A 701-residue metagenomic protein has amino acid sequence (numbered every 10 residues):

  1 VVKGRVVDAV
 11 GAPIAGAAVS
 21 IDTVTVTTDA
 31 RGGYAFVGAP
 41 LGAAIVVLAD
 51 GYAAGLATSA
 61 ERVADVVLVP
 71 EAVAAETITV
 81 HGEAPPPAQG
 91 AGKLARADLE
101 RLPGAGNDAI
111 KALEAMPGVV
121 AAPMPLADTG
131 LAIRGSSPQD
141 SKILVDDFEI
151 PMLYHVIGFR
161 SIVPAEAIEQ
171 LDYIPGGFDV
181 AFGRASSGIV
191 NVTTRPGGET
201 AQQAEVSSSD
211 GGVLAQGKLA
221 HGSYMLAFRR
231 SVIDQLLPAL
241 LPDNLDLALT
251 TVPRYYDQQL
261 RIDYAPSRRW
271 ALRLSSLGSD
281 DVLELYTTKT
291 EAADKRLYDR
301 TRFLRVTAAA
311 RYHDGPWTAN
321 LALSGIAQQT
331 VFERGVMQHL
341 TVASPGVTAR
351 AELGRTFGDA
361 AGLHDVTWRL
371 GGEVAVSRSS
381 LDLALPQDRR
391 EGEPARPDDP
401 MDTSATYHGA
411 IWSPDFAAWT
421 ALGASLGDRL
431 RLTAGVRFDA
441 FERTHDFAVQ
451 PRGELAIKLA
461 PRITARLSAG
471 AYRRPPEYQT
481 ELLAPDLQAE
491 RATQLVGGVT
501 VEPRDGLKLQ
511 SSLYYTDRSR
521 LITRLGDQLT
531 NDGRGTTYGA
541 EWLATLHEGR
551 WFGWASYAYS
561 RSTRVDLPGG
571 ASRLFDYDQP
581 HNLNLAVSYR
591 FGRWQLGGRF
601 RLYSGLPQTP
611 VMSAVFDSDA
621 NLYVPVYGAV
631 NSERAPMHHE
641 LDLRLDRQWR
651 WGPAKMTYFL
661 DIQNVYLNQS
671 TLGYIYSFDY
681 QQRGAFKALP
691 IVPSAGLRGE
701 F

Functional and structural regions predicted by a protein language model:
V1-Q89, R134, A424: Periplasm-facing N-terminal accessory domains of Gram-negative outer-membrane beta-barrel systems
D29-G33, G51-G55, R62-V67, T77-D179 (+3 more regions): Periplasmic N-terminal accessory/gating domains of Gram-negative outer-membrane beta-barrel systems
S209-R230, L247-V282, Y298-N320, F357-D359 (+1 more regions): Transmembrane beta-barrel wall of Gram-negative outer-membrane proteins
A271-D314, A319, L323-T348, E481: Flexible loop and strand-edge segments within Gram-negative outer membrane beta-barrel domains
N320-S324, T330, K458, R466 (+4 more regions): Membrane-embedded beta-barrel scaffold of Gram-negative outer-membrane proteins
L383-E391, I457, P461-V496, L513-T530 (+2 more regions): Surface-exposed extracellular loop regions of Gram-negative outer-membrane beta-barrel proteins, predominantly
S425-R431, Y514-D517, N531-M612: Gram-negative outer-membrane beta-barrel transporters
R601-L622, P636-E640, D646-F701: C-terminal beta-signal and adjacent terminal beta-strands/loops of Gram-negative outer-membrane beta-barrel proteins
